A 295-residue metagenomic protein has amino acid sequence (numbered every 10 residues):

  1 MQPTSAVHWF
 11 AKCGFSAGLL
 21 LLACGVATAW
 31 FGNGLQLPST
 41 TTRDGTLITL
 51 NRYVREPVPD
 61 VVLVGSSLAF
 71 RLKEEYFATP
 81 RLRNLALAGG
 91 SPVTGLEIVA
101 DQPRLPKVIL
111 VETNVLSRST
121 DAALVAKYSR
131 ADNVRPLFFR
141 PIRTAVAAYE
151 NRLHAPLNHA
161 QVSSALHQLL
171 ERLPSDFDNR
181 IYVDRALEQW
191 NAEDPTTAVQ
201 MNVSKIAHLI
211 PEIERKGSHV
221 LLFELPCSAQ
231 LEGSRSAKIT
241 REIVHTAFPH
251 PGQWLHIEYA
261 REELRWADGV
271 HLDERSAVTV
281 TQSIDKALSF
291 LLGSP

Functional and structural regions predicted by a protein language model:
H8-N33: Hydrophobic membrane-insertion alpha-helices, especially the h-region of bacterial N-terminal signal peptides
A27-I98: Membrane/wall-proximal cationic-aromatic binding patches
D60-V62, V108, L221: Structural motif
V64-S67, L85-L87, E112-N114, F223-C227 (+1 more regions): Active-site-proximal beta-strand/loop segments in catalytic clefts of secreted hydrolases
L68-T144: Membrane-embedded segments
T113, A122-K216: Secreted/periplasmic serine-hydrolase-like ester/acetyl group-modifying domain
S218-I257: Substrate-gating cap/lid alpha-helix
W266-P295: Histidine-centered active-site loop/cap adjacent to the catalytic His in serine esterases/O-acetyl transfer systems
